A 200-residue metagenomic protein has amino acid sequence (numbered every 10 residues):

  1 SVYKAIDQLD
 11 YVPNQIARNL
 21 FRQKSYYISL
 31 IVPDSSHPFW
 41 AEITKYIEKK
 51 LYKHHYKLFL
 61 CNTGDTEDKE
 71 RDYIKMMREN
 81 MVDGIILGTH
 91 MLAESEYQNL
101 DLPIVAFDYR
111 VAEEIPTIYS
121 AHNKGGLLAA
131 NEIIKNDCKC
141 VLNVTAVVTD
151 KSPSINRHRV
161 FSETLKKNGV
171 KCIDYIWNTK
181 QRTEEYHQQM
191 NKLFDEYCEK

Functional and structural regions predicted by a protein language model:
S1-K24: N-terminal helix-turn-helix DNA-binding module of bacterial transcription factors
L20-S36, K139-V148: Short beta-strand segments enriched in small/hydrophobic residues
V32-Y52: N-terminal winged-helix
K49-E94: Central regulatory/effector-binding core of bacterial HTH transcription factors
L51-N62, L142, H158, S162-H187: Short beta-strand elements in bilobed, periplasmic/extracellular small-molecule ligand-binding domains
E67-M81, E185-K200: Short, well-structured alpha-helical segments in soluble
G88-N131, V148: Flexible loop/hinge segments that line or gate small-molecule binding clefts
I118-N143, N156-R159, E184-F194: Hydrophobic alpha-helical segments within soluble ligand-binding/sensing domains
